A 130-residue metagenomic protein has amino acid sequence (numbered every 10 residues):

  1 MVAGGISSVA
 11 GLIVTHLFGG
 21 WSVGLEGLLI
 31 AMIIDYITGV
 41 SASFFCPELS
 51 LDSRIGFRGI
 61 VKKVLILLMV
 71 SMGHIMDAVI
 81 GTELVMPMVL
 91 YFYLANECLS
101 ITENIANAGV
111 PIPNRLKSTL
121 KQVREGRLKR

Functional and structural regions predicted by a protein language model:
M1, A95-R130: Membrane-proximal cytosolic segments adjacent to transmembrane helices
A3-V9, K62-G73: Core segments of transmembrane alpha-helices that mediate helix-helix packing or line hydrophobic substrate/ligand
S7, G11-H16, Y91-L94: Hydrophobic alpha-helical transmembrane segments
I13-L25, M76-V85: Helix-coil boundary and interhelical linker segments in multi-pass alpha-helical membrane proteins
G20, S43-L51, A78, T82 (+2 more regions): Transmembrane helix-loop junctions in multipass membrane proteins, especially transporters and channels
S22-I37, R54-I55, G59: Loop-to-helix transition at the N-terminal end of transmembrane alpha-helices
L28-G39, I66, V70-H74, F92-S100: Alpha-helical transmembrane segments of multi-pass membrane proteins
C46-I66: Juxtamembrane helix-capping/reentrant segments at transmembrane boundaries
